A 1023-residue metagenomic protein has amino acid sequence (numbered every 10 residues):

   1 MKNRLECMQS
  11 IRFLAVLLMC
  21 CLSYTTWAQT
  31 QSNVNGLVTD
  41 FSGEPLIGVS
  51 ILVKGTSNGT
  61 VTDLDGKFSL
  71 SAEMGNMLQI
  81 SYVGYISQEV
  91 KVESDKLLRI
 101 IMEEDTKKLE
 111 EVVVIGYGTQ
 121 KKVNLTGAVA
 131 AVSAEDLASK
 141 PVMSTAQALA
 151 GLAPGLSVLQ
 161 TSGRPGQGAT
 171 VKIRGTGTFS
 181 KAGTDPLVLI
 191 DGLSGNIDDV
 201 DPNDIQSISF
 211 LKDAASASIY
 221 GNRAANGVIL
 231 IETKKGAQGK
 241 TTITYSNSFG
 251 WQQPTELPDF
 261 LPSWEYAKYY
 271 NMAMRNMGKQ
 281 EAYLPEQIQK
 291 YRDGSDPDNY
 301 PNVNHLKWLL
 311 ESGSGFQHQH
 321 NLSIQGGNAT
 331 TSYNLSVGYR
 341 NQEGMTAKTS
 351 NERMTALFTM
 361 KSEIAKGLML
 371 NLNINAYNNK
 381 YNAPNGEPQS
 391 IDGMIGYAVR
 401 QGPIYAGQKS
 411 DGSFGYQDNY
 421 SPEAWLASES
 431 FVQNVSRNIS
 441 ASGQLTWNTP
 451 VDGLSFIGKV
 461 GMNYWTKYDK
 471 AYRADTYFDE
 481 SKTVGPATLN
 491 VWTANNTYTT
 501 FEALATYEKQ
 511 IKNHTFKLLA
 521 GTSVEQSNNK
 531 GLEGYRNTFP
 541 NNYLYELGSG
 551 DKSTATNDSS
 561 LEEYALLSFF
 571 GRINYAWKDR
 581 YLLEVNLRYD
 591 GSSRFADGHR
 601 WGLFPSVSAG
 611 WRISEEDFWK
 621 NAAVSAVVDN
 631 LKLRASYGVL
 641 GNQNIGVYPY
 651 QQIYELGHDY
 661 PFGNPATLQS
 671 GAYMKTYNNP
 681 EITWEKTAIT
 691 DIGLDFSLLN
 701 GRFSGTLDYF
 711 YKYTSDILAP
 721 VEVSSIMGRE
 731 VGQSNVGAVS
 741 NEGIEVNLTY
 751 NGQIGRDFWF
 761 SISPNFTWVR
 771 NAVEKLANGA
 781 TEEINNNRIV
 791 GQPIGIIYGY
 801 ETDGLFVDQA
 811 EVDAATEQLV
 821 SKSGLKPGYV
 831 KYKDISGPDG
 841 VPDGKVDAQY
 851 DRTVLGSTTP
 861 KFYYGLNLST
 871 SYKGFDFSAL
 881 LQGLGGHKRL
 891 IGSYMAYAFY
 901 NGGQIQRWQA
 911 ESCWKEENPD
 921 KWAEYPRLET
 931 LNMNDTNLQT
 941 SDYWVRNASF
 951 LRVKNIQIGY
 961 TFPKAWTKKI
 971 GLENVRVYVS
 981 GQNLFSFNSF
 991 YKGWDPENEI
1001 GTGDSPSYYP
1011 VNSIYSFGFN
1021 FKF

Functional and structural regions predicted by a protein language model:
M1-L357, S362-A365, M369-N371, N375 (+7 more regions): Short, small/polar-rich motifs associated with maturation and membrane association, primarily at protein termini
T178, L193-G236, E256-P262, V303-N321 (+14 more regions): Outer-membrane beta-barrel proteins
T244-D298, P649, S734, N751-T858 (+3 more regions): Conserved small-residue
P254-E256, P297-G338, Q342-T349, T355-E423 (+7 more regions): Flexible loop and strand-edge segments within Gram-negative outer membrane beta-barrel domains
Y266-P301, S390-W425, K470-T488, K530-N557 (+7 more regions): Surface-exposed loop/turn segments flanking beta-strands in extracellular/periplasmic regions
S295, S592, L884-R976, G981: Extracytoplasmic gating/loop element in the C-terminal half of outer-membrane beta-barrel translocons and assembly
G313-T331, G338-R340, E423-A471, N490-Q510 (+12 more regions): Outer-membrane beta-barrel transmembrane strands
G344-R353, N375-P388, S436-N438, T446-P540 (+3 more regions): Small-side-chain secondary-structure face that scaffolds active or pore-lining regions
